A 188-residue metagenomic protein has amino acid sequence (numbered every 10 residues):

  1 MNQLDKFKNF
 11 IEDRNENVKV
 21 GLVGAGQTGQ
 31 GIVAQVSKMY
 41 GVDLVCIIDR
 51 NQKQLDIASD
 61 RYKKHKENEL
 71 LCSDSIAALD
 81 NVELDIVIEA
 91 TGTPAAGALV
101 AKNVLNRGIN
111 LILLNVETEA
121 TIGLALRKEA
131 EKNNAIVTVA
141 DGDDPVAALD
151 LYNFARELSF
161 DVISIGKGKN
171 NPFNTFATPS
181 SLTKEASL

Functional and structural regions predicted by a protein language model:
M1-R61: N-terminal Rossmann-like dinucleotide-binding module
V45, L70, D85: Conserved acidic residues
C46, V87-E89, L111-L114, V137-D141: Short catalytic-loop micro-motif centered on adjacent basic/acidic residues
R50-Q52, G92-T93, N115-E119, G142-D143 (+1 more regions): Short, ordered loop/turn segments at secondary-structure junctions
N51-V82: Conserved N-terminal Rossmann-fold NAD(P) cofactor-binding segment
A78-I86, A90, P94-L113: Rossmann-fold NAD(P) dinucleotide-binding segment
A96-N103, N115-I136, A140-D143, N153: Rossmann-fold NAD(P)-binding glycine/threonine-rich loop
A147-L188: Conserved anion/nucleotide-ligand pocket segment
